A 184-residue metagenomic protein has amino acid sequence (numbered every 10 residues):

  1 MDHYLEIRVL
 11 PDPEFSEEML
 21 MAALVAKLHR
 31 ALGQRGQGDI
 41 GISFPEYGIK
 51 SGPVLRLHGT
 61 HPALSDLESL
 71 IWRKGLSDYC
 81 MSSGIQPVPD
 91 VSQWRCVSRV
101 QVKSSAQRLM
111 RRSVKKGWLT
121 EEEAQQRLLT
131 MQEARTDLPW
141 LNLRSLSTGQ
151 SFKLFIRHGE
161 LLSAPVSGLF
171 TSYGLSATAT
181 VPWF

Functional and structural regions predicted by a protein language model:
D2-F44: N-terminal ordered "arm"
I49-R56: Short glycine/threonine-rich beta-strand-turn micro-motifs
L57-L64: Helix N-cap motif at beta-to-alpha junctions
S65-G75: Short amphipathic alpha-helices in soluble, non-transmembrane regions that often serve as interface/regulatory elements
R73-D90: Conserved short beta-strand edge segments in small beta-sheet-based binding/regulatory domains
P89-K116: Short, low-order "capping/linker" segments at domain edges
E122-T136: Phosphate-interacting basic helix/loop segments used at nucleotide- and nucleic-acid interfaces
R135-F184: Glycine-rich, aromatic-bearing surface loops/beta-hairpins
